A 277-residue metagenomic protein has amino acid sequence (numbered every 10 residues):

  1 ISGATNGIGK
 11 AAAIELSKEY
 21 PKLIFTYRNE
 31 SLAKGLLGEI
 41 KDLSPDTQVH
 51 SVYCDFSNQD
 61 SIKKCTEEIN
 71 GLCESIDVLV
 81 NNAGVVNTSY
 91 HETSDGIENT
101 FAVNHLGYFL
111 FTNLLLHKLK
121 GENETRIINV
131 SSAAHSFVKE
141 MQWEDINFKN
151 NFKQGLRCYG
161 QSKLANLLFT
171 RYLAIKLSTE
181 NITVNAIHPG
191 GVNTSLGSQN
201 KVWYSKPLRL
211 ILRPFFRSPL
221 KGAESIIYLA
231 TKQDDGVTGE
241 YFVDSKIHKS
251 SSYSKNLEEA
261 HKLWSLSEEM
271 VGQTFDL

Functional and structural regions predicted by a protein language model:
I1-S198, Q273-L277: Rossmann-fold NAD(P)H-dependent dehydrogenase/reductase core
G7, W203-Y204, V243-D244: A short glycine/small-residue-enriched secondary-structure motif
L32, N200-W203, E259: Short acidic-hydrophobic sequence patches enriched in Asp/Glu that either
K63-G71, I97, V237, S251-A260: Short, charged low-complexity intrinsically disordered segments located at boundaries of structured domains
E74, L257, H261-L277: Intracellular terminal tails of multi-pass secondary transporters
T100, R171, Q233-D235, G239 (+1 more regions): Short secondary-structure transition/capping segments
F148-N150, W203-L212: A short C-terminal helix-loop "cap" of Rossmann-like NAD(P)-dependent dehydrogenase/epimerase domains
S162, A186, R209-K249, K255-H261 (+1 more regions): C-terminal helical subdomain
